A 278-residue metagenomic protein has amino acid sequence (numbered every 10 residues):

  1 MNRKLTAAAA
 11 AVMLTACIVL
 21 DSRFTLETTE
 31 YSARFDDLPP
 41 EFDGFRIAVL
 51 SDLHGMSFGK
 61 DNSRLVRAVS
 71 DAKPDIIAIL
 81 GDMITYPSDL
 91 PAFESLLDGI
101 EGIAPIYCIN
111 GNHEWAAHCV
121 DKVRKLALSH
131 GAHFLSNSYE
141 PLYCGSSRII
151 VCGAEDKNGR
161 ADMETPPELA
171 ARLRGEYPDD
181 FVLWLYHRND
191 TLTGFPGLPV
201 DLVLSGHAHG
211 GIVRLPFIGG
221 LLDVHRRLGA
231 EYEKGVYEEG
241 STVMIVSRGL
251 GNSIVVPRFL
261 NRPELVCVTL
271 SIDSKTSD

Functional and structural regions predicted by a protein language model:
M1-E41: N-terminal membrane-anchoring alpha-helices
T29-F35, A72, A171-N189, P199 (+3 more regions): Extended recognition/assembly regions associated with phosphoester-bond processing machinery
R34-A48, A132, Y139-G153, Y177-F181 (+2 more regions): Beta-strand-turn-beta hairpins that frame and shape the catalytic cleft of phosphate-ester-processing enzymes
E41, F45-S138: Membrane-embedded segments
H54, I84, H113-E114, Y139-E140 (+4 more regions): Catalytic metal-binding/acid-base residues of hydrolase active sites
D75-I76, Y107, A132-H133, I149 (+2 more regions): Short, Asp-centered acidic motifs that coordinate Mg2+ and/or phosphate in catalytic or ligand-binding sites
R124-K125, S129-A132, C144-L185, L192-T193 (+1 more regions): Binuclear metal-dependent hydrolase catalytic cores centered on His/Asp/Glu-rich metal-binding motifs
N189-V266: Conserved beta-sheet core of the metallophosphoesterase superfamily
